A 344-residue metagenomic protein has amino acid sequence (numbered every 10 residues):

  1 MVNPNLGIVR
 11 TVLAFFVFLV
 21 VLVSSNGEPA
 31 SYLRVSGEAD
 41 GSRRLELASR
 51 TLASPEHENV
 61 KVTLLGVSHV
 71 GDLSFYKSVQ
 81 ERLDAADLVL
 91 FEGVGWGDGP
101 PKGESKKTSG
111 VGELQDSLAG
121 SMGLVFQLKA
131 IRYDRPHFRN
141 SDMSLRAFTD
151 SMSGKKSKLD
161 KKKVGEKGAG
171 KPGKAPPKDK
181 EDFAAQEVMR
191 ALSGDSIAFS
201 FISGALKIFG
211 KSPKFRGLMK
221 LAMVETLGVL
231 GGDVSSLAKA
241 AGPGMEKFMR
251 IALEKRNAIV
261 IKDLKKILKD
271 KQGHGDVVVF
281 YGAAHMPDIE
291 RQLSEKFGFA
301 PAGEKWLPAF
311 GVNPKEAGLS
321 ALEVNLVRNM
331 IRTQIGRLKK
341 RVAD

Functional and structural regions predicted by a protein language model:
V2-L13: Bacterial N-terminal signal peptides that target proteins for export
V12-L22: Bacterial N-terminal signal peptides
G27-A252, K266, A302-E323, R337 (+1 more regions): Structured, acidic catalytic/metal-binding patches in enzyme active sites
E58-K61, D270-D276: Short, surface-exposed connector motifs at secondary-structure boundaries
L64-G66, V278-Y281: Short hydrophobic beta-strand that contains or immediately precedes a catalytic carboxylate
K255-Q272: A short, acidic, amphipathic alpha-helical segment used as a generic capping/interface helix at domain edges
K265-L268, V279-P314: C-terminal soluble interaction/assembly domains
